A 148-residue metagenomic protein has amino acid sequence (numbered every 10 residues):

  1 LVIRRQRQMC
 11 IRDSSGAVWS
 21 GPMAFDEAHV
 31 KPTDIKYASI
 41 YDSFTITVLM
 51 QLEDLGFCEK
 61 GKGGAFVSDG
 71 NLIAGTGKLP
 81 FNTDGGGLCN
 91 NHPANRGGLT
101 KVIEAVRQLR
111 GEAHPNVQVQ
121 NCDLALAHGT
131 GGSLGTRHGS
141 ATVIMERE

Functional and structural regions predicted by a protein language model:
L1-I11: Single conserved hydrophobic/aromatic residue that forms the stacking wall/gate of nucleotide- or nucleobase-binding
R5, P32-I40, G61-D69, L79-N82 (+1 more regions): Beta-strand segments within the central parallel beta-sheet cores of soluble alpha/beta enzyme folds
S14, A38, H92-N95: Hydrophobic alpha-helical scaffolding
S14-A28, E104-G111: Short, well-ordered amphipathic alpha-helical segments that serve as non-catalytic structural scaffolds within diverse
D34-D54: Conserved beta-ketoacyl condensing-enzyme motif
T47-Q51, N82-E148: Conserved beta-strand-centric core segments of catalytic alpha/beta enzyme folds
L72-G75: Membrane-interfacial loop-to-helix junctions in multi-pass transporters
